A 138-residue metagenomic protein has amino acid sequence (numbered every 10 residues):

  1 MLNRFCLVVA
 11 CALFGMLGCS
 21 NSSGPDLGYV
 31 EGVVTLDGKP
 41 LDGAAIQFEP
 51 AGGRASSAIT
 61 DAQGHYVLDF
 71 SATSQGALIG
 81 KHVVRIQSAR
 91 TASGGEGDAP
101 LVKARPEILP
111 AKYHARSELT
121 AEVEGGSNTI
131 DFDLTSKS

Functional and structural regions predicted by a protein language model:
M1-G18: Sec-dependent bacterial lipoprotein signal peptides
C19-S138: Beta-strand-dominated extracellular/periplasmic modules and repeats in secreted or surface-exposed proteins
